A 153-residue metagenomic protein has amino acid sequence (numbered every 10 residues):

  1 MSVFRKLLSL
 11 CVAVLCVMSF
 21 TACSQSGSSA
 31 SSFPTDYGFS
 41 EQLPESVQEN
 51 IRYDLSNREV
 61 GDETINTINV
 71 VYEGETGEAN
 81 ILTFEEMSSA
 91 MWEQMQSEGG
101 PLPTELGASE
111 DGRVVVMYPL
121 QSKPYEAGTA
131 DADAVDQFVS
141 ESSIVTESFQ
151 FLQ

Functional and structural regions predicted by a protein language model:
M1-C11: Bacterial N-terminal signal peptides that target proteins for export
M18-A22: C-terminal motif of bacterial Sec signal peptides marking the signal peptidase cleavage site
S24-S26: Bacterial signal peptide processing site
A30-Q42: Short aromatic-glycine motifs in intrinsically disordered, low-complexity regions
D36, P44-A90: Secretory pathway targeting signatures of secreted, lumenal, and periplasmic proteins
G77-W92, A127-V139: Extended Gly/Ser/Thr-rich low-complexity repeat segments, especially those forming or decorating extracellular
G100-S109: Short, surface-exposed beta-strand/loop micro-motifs that present aromatic residues
L120-Q153: Surface-exposed amphipathic alpha-helical segments
